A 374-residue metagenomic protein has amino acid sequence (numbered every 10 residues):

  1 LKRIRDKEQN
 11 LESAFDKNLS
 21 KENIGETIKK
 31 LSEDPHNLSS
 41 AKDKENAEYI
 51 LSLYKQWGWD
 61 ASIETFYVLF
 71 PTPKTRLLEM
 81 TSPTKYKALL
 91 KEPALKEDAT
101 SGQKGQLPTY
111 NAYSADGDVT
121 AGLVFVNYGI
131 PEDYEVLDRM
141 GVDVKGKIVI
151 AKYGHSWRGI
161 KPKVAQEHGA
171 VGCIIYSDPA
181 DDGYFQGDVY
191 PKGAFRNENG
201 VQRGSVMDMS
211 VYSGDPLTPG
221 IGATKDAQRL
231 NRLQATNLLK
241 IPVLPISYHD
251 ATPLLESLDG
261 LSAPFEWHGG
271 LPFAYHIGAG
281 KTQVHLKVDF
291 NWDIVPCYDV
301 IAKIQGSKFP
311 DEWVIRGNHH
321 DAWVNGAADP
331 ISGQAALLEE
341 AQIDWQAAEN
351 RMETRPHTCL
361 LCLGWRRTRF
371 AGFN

Functional and structural regions predicted by a protein language model:
I4-N10, K29-I148, P179, F195-S213 (+1 more regions): Noncatalytic luminal/extracellular "stalk/propeptide" segments of secretory-pathway proteins
K7, L11, F15, S20-I28 (+8 more regions): Stable alpha-helical elements in mature extracytoplasmic
N10-N18, S32-A41, T109-S114, I150-H155 (+4 more regions): Second-shell loop/turn segments in exported
L19, N23, I28, S32-S39 (+11 more regions): Sec/Tat-exported extracytoplasmic proteins
S40-K42, E48, F70-T75, Y134-E135 (+4 more regions): Extracytoplasmic/secreted cell-surface and envelope-processing proteins
S101-V136, V211-A327: Soluble metallo-hydrolase cores and metallopeptidase-like ectodomains found primarily in the secretory/periplasmic
V126-N199, S307: A conserved hydrophobic secondary-structure block that centers on an alpha-helix together with its immediately flanking
R158, A322-N374: Acidic/histidine-rich catalytic neighborhood of metal-dependent amide-processing enzymes
